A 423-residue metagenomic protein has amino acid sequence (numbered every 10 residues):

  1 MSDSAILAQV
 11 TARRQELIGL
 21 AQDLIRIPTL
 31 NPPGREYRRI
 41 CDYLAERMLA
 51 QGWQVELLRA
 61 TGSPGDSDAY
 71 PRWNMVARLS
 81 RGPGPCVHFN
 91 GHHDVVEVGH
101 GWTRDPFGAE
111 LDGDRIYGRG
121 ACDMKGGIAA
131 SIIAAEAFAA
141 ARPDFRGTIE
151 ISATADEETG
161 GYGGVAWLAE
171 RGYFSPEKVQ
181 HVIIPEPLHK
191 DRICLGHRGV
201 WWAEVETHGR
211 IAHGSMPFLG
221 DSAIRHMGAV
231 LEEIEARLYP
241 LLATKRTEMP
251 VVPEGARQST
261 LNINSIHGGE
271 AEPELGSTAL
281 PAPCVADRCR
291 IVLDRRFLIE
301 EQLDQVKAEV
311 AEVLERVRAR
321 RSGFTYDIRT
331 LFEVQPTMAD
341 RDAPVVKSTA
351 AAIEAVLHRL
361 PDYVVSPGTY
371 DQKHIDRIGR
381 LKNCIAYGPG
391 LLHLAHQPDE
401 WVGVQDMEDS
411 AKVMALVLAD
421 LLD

Functional and structural regions predicted by a protein language model:
M1-A5, T29, D66, W202-D423: Metal-dependent amide/peptide-bond hydrolase catalytic core, centered on the "pita-bread" metallohydrolase fold
S2-I116, A140-F145: Acidic/His- and Gly-rich active-site-bordering loop/insert found across diverse amide/peptide-bond hydrolases
L24, P28, M48, E186 (+2 more regions): Residue-level signal for inorganic ion chemistry
A60, S152-D156, I266, L331-E333: Short loop/turn motifs enriched for small/polar and acidic residues
P85-V87, D114-R115, E150, Q180-V182 (+2 more regions): Structural motif
G99-E110, H197-V200, G276, G388-P389: Short, flexible, mixed-charge acidic loops at enzyme active sites
I116, A121-C122, G126-L238, G255-R257 (+2 more regions): Fold-level recognition of mixed alpha/beta catalytic cores in primary-metabolism enzymes, strongest
